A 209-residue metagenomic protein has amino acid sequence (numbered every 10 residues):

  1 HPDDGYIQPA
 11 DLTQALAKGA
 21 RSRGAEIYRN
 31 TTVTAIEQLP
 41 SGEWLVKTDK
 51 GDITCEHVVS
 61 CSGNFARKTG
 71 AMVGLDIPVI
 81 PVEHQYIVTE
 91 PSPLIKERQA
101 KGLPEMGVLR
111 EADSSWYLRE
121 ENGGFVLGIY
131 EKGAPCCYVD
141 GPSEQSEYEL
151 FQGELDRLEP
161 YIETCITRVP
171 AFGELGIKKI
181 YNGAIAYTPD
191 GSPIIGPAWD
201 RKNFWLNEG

Functional and structural regions predicted by a protein language model:
H1-D3, T48-D49, C55, L103-E105 (+2 more regions): Thr-Gly-centered strand-to-loop micro-motif
P2-H57, C61, F65-K68: Helical element adjacent to the flavin cofactor pocket in flavoenzyme catalytic cores
A35-I36, L109, L118, I195: A structural signal for short hydrophobic beta-strand segments in well-ordered beta-sheet cores
G42, D49-D52, S114, G124 (+1 more regions): Short acidic/polar mixed-charge low-complexity motifs
D52-E105: Central helical "cap/lid" subdomain
V73, I87-V88, P93-C136, Q152-D156 (+1 more regions): Mid-domain catalytic core of redox enzymes that form a hydrophobic substrate pocket/lid adjacent to a catalytic redox
I77-P81, M106-R110, W116, G176 (+1 more regions): Short Gly/Pro-enriched turn/cap motifs at secondary-structure boundaries
D113, N122, E144-G209: C-terminal catalytic lobe of FAD-dependent flavoproteins
